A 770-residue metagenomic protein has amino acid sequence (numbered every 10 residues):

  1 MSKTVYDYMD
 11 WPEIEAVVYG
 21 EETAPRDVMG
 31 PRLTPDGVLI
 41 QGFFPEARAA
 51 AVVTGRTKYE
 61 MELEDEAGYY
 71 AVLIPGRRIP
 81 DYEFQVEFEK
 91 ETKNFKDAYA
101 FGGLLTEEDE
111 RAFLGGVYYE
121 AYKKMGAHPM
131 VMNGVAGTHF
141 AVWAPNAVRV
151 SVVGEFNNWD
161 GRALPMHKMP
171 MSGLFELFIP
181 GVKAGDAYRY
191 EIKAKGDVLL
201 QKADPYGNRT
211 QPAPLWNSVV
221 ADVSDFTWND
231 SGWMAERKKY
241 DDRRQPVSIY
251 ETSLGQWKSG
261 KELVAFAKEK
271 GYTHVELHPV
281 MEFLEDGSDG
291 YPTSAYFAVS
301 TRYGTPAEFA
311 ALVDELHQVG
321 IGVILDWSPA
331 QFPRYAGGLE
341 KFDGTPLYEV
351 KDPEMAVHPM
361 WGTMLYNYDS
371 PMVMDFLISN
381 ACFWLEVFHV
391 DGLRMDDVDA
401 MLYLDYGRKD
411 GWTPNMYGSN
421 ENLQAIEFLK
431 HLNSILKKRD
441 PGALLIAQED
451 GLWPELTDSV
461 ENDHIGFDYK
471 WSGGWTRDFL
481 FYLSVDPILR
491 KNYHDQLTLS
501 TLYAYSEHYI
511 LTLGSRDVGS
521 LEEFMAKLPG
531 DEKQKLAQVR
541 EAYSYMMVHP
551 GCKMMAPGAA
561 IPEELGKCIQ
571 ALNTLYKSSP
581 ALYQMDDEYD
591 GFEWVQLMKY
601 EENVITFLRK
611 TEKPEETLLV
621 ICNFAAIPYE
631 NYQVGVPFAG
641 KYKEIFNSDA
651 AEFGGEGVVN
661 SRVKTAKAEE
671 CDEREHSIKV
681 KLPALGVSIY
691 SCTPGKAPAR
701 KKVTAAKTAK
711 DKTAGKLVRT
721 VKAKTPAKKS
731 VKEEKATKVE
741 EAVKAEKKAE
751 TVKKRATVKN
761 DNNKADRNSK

Functional and structural regions predicted by a protein language model:
M1-P246, G255, K261-K268, K491 (+4 more regions): Carbohydrate-interacting/catalytic domains
A50, V150, V275-L277, L393-M395 (+2 more regions): Hydrophobic residues within beta-strands of alpha/beta enzymes
V142, Y190, T252, L277 (+10 more regions): Generic structural signal for small/hydrophobic residues in well-ordered secondary structure, especially within
P145-A147, E155-N157, K193-K195, V280-E282 (+5 more regions): An acidic- and aromatic-residue-enriched active-site/binding cleft used to recognize and process polar
Q211-P212, D225-F226, S231-I249, S253-E421: Substrate-binding/active-site clefts of carbohydrate-active enzymes
K258-S259, T305-E308, M372-L377, E421-F428 (+4 more regions): Soluble or luminal CAZymes and related metallo-dependent hydrolases
L263, E308, L312, V373 (+5 more regions): Alpha-helical packing segments of well-folded alpha/beta enzyme cores
H389-D391, Y406-A559, K577-V634, F638-D649 (+1 more regions): Conserved alpha/beta catalytic core and glycan-binding cleft of carbohydrate-active enzymes
